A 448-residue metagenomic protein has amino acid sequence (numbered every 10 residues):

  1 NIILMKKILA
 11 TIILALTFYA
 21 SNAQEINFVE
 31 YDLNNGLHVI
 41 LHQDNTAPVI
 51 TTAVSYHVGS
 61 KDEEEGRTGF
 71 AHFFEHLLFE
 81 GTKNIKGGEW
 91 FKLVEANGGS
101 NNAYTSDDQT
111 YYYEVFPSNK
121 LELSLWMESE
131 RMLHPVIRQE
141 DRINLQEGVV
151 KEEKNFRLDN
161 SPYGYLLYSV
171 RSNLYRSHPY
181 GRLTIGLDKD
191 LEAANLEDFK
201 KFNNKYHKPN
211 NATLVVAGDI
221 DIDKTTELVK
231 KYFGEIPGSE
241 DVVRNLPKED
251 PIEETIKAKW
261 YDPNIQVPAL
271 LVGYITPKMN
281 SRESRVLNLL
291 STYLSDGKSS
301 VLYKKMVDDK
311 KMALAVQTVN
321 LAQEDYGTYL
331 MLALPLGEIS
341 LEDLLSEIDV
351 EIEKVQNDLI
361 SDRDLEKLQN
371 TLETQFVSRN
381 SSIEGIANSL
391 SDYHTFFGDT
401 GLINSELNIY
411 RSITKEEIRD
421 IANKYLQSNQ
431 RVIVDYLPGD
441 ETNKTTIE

Functional and structural regions predicted by a protein language model:
N1-I8: Positively charged n-region of N-terminal signal peptides that target proteins for export
I8-T11, S21-F91, Y113-F116, W126-E128 (+4 more regions): His/Glu-rich zincin catalytic helix
A15-L16: Repetitive helical segments and hydrophobic/amphipathic motifs
H42, A47-S60, G69-F73, G88-L133 (+6 more regions): M16 family metallopeptidases and their MPP-like homologs
E80-G81, L133-D141, I360-S361: Short, polar/flexible loop-turn hinges at active-site or ligand-entry regions and domain interfaces
E89, L93, V136-I143, A194: Peptidyl-prolyl cis-trans isomerase
K151-R157, K248-W260, N370-R379: Short, conserved secondary-structure transition motifs
